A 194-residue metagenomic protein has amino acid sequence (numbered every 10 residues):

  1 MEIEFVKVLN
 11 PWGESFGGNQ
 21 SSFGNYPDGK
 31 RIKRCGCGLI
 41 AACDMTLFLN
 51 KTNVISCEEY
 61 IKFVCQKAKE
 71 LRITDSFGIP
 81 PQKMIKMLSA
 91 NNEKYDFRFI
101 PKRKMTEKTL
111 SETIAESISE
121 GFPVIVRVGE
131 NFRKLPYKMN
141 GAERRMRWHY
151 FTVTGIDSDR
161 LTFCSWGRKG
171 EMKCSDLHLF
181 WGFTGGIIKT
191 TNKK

Functional and structural regions predicted by a protein language model:
M1-P81, R144: Active-site-adjacent structural segments surrounding the nucleophilic cysteine of cysteine proteases and isopeptidases
E2-G13, S21, Y26-P27, D96 (+3 more regions): Noncatalytic regulatory segments and standalone regulatory/sensor domains
F5, F16, F23, F48 (+8 more regions): Phenylalanine-focused residue identity feature
G36-C43, V124, C164, G185-G186: Small-side-chain structural scaffolding
D44, E130-R133, G167-G170: Solvent-exposed loop/turn segments at secondary-structure junctions within structured extracellular/periplasmic domains
I55, I79, M105, M172-S175: Short coil/turn linker and secondary-structure boundary residues
Y60, M84, L177-F180: Hydrophobic/aromatic residues in well-formed alpha-helices
I73-S158, K193: Predominantly the structural core of cysteine protease catalytic domains
